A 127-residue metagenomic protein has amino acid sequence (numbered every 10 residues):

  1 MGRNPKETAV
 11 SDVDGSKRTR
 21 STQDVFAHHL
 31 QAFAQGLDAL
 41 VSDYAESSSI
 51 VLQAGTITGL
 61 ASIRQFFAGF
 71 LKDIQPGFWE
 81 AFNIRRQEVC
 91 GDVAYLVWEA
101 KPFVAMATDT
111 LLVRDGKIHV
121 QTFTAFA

Functional and structural regions predicted by a protein language model:
G2-K17, A27, A34, V51 (+1 more regions): A beta-strand edge to alpha-helix "cap/lid" segment located at domain peripheries
T19-Q23: Amphipathic alpha-helical repeat elements characteristic of tetratricopeptide repeat
H29, V41-D43, W98: Residue-level detection of beta-strand scaffold positions
Q35-S47: Short, well-ordered alpha-helical segments enriched in acidic and aromatic residues
A54-G55: Short, solvent-exposed loop/turn segments at secondary-structure boundaries
G59: Short, conserved phosphate/pyrophosphate- and ester-handling motifs at nucleotide-, phospho-/glycolipid
